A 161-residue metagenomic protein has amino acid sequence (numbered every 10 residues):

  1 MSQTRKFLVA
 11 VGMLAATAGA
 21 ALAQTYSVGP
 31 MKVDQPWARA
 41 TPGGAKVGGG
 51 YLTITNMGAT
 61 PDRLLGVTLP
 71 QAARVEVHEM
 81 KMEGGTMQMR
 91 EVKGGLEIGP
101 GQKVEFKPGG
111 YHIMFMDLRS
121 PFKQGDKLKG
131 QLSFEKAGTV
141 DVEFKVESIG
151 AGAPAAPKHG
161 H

Functional and structural regions predicted by a protein language model:
M1-V11: Bacterial N-terminal signal peptides that target proteins for export
L14-A15: Repetitive helical segments and hydrophobic/amphipathic motifs
G19-A23: Sec/Tat signal peptide C-region and signal peptidase I cleavage site
Q24-H161: Compact, glycine-rich, soluble single-domain proteins
